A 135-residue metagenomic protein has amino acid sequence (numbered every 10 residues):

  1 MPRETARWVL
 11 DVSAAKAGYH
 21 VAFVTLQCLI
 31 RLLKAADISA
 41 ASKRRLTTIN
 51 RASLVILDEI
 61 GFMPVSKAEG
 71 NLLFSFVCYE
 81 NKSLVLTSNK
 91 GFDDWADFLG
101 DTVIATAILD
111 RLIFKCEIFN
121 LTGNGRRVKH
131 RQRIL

Functional and structural regions predicted by a protein language model:
M1-Y19: Walker A/P-loop
R3-R7, A22, L26, S42 (+1 more regions): Hydrophobic alpha-helical segments and helix-packing faces
S13-A15, A22, R45-I49: Short, conserved, surface-exposed binding loops centered on an aromatic residue
A15-H20, G70, F74: A cross-kingdom feature that marks ATP-driven nucleic-acid transaction machinery
A17-L32: Short beta-strand-centered segment that lines the nucleotide-binding/catalytic pocket of NTP-utilizing
C28-L54, I60-L135: Replace "adjacent to P-loop NTPase cores in ATP/GTP-dependent enzymes" with "adjacent to NTP-binding cores
